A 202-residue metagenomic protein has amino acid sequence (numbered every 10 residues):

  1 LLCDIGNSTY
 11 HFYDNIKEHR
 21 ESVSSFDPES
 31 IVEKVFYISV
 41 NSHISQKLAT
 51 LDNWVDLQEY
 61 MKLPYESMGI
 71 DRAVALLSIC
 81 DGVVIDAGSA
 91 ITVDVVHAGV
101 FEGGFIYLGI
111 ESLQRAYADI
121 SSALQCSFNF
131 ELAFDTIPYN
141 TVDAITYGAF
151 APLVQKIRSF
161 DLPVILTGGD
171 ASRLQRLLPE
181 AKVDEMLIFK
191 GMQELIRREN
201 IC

Functional and structural regions predicted by a protein language model:
L1-K17, I79-V100: Gly/Thr-rich phosphate-binding beta-strand-loop-beta motif of the actin/hexokinase/Hsp70
N15-I31: A short, well-structured beta->alpha microelement
I31-H43, L162-D170: Short glycine-rich phosphate-binding loop at a beta-alpha junction
S42-L48, S172-Q175: Short, charged/polar "capping" segments at the starts of alpha-helices and the immediately preceding loops
Q46-I79: Glycine/small-residue-rich loop that forms an oxyanion/phosphate-binding "nest" at active or ligand-binding sites
A49-M61, L178-G191: Conserved phosphate-binding/catalytic loops in two-lobed NTP-binding clefts
A73, K182-C202: Glycine-rich phosphate-binding/hydrolytic loop that grips phosphoryl groups
Y107-L162: Active-site rim beta-loop-alpha module in soluble metabolic enzymes
